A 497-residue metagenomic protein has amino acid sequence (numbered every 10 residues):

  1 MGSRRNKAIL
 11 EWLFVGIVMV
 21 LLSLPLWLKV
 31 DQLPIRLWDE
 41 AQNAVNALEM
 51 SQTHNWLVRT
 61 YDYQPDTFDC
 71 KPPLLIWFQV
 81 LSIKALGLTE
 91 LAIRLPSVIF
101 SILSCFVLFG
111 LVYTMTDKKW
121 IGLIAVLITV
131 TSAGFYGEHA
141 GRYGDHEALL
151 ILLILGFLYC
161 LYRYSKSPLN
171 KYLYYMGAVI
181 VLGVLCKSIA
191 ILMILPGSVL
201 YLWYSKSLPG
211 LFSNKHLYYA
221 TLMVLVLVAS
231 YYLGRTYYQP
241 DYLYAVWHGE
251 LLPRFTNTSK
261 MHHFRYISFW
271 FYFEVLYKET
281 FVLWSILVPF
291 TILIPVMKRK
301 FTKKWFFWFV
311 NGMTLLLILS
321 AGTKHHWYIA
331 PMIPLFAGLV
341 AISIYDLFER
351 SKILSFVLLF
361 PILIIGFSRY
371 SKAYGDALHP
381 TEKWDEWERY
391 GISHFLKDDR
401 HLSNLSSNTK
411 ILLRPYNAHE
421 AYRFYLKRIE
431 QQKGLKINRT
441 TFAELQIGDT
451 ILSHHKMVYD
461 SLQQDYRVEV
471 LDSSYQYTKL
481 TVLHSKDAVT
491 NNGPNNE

Functional and structural regions predicted by a protein language model:
W12-I17, L108-T131: Transmembrane-helix signature of polytopic, membrane-embedded enzymes that assemble or transfer cell-envelope glycans
L24-K29, N43-T67, L74-W77, L81 (+1 more regions): Extracytosolic helix-loop segments that constitute the early lumenal/periplasmic catalytic or substrate-binding loops
N43-M50, L182, I191-K300, G312-G322: Transmembrane-lumen/periplasm boundary regions of multi-pass, lipid-linked membrane glycan transferases
L95-T116, G156: Transmembrane-helix motifs of polytopic, lipid-linked glycan transferases
T114-T116, L155-L173, M297, I344-L347: Membrane-interface transmembrane helices that cradle and orient dolichyl/undecaprenyl
W120, C160-V181, F309-G312: Short hydrophobic alpha-helices at membrane interfaces in multi-pass membrane enzymes
T323-E349: Hydrophobic/aromatic-rich transmembrane helices and adjacent perimembrane loops
S368, K372-A488, G493: Short periplasmic/luminal acceptor-recognition loop of GT-C membrane glycosyltransferases, typified by
